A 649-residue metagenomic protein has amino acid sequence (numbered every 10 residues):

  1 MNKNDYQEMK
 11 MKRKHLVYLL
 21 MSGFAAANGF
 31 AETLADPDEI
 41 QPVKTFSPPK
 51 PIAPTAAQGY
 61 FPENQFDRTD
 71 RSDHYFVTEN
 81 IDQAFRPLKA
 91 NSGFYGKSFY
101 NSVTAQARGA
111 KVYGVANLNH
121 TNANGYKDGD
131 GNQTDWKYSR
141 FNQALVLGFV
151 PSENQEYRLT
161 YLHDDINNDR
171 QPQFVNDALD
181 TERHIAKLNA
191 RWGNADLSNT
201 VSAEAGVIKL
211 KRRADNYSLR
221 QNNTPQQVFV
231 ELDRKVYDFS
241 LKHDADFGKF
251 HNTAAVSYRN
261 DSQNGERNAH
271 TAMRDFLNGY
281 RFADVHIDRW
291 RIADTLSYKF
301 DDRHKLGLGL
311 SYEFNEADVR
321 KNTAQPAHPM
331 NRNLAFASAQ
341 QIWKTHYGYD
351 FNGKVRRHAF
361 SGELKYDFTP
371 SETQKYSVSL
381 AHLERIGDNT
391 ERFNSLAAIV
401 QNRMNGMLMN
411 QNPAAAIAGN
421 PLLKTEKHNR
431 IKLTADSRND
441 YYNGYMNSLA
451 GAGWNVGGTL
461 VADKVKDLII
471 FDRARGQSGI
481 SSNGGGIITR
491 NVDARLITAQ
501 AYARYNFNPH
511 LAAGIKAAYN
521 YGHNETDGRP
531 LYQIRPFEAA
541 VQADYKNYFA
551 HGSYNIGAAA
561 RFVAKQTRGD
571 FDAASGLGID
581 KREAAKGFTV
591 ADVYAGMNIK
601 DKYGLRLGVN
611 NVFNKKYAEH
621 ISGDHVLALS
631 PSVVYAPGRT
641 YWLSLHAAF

Functional and structural regions predicted by a protein language model:
A31, Y60-F61, Q65, F562-F571 (+1 more regions): C-terminal beta-signal and adjacent terminal beta-strands/loops of Gram-negative outer-membrane beta-barrel proteins
K50-A107, L118, N132-W136: Short strand-turn segments of transmembrane beta-barrel domains in outer membranes, especially the first one or two
K89-A90, D128-T134, D169-A178, N189 (+9 more regions): Extracellular loop and loop/strand-boundary signature of outer-membrane beta-barrel proteins
F94-N122, D130-N167, D177-T200, H243-F250 (+1 more regions): Transmembrane beta-barrel wall of Gram-negative outer-membrane proteins
A123, T134-W136, R140, N154-V201 (+3 more regions): Flexible loop and strand-edge segments within Gram-negative outer membrane beta-barrel domains
A144, L232, V236-K242, R281 (+7 more regions): Outer membrane beta-barrel strand-and-loop segments of large Gram-negative receptors, especially TonB-dependent
D165-N167, K209-K211, F314-G348, N352-K354 (+7 more regions): Surface-exposed extracellular loop regions of Gram-negative outer-membrane beta-barrel proteins, predominantly
K299-R303, N315, L449-K466, A474-G476 (+1 more regions): Gram-negative outer-membrane beta-barrel transporters
